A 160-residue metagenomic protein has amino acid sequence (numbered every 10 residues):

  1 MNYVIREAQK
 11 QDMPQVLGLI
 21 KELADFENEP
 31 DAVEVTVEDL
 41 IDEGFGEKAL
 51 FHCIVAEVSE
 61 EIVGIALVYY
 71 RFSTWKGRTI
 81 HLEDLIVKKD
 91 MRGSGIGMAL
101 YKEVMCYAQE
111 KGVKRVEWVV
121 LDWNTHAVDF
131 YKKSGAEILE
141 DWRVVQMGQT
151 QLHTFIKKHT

Functional and structural regions predicted by a protein language model:
V4-V16: A short beta-loop-alpha structural element at the N-terminal edge of CoA-dependent acyl/N-acetyltransferase catalytic
L17-E43: Conserved GNAT-fold acetyl-CoA-binding loop/helix
E43-V55: A short helix-loop-beta-strand connector motif used in the catalytic cores of GNAT acetyltransferases and, in some
V55, E61-Y69: Conserved beta-strand in the GNAT
G93-C106, K133: Conserved acetyl-CoA-binding loop-helix of GNAT-fold acetyltransferases
M98, D122-E140: Conserved active-site alpha-helix within GNAT-family acetyltransferase domains
Q109-V119: Conserved GNAT acetyl-CoA-binding A-motif
W118-A127, Q146-Q149: Conserved beta-strand-loop-alpha-helix junction that forms the acyl-donor binding cleft
